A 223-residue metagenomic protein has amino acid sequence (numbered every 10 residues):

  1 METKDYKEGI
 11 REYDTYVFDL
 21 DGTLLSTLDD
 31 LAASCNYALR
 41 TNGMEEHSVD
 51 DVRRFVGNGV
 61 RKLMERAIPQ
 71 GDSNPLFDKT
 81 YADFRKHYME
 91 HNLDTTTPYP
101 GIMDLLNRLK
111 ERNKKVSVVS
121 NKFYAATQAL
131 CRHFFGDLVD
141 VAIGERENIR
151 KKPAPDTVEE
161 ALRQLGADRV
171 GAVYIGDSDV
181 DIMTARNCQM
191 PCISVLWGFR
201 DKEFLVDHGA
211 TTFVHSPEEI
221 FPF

Functional and structural regions predicted by a protein language model:
M1-Y13, D50, Y124, Q128-F223: Asp-based, Mg2+/Mn2+-dependent phosphohydrolase catalytic module
E2-R54, E65: Active-site neighborhood of HAD-like aspartate-dependent phosphohydrolases
Y6, R11-E12, E90-V118, Y124-R132 (+1 more regions): Short, acidic loop-to-helix structural element flanking the phosphoryl-transfer center in phosphate-processing enzymes
V17, L24, P98, V116 (+3 more regions): Conserved SAM-binding loop
A38-L39, G59-S73, L130, A161-L162: Helix-loop "lid/cap" segments that line or gate small-molecule binding pockets
F55, G59, T97-G101, K122 (+3 more regions): Short beta->alpha linker loops
E65-D104, R112: Metal-dependent phosphoesterase signature
